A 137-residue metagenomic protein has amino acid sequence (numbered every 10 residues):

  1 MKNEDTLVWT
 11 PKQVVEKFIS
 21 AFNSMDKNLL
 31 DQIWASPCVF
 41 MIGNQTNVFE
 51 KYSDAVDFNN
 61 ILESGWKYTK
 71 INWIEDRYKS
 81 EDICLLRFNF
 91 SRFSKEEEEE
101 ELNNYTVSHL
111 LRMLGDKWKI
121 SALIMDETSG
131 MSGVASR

Functional and structural regions predicted by a protein language model:
T6-M25, I33: Short, aromatic-enriched amphipathic alpha-helices that serve as compact interaction elements
W9, K27-S80: A solvent-exposed, acidic/Ser-Thr-rich amphipathic alpha-helical stretch
W34, F90-R92, I124-D126: Short beta-strand segments enriched in hydrophobic/aromatic residues within well-folded beta-rich domains
I71, L85-R87, I120: Hydrophobic residues on conserved beta-strands that form the core of alpha/beta folds
I71-R77, F90-R92, T106-R112: Hydrophobic/aromatic beta-strand elements that line small-molecule binding cavities or substrate pockets in beta-rich
D76-C84, E98, L111-K119: A short, structured loop/turn motif at beta-sheet edges
R92-L102: Short, cysteine-centered beta-strand-loop-beta hairpins and adjacent loop/turn segments enriched in charged/polar
N104-R137: Short beta-strand edge/turn micro-motifs at domain boundaries
